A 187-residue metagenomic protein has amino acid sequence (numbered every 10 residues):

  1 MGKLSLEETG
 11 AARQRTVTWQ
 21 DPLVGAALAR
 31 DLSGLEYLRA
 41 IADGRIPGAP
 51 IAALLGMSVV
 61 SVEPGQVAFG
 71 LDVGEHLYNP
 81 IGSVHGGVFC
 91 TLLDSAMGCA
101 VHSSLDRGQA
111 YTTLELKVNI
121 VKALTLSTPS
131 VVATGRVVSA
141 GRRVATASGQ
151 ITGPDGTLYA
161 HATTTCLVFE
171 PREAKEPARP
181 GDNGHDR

Functional and structural regions predicted by a protein language model:
M1-R187: Terminal targeting signals and extreme-terminal segments of soluble enzymes
